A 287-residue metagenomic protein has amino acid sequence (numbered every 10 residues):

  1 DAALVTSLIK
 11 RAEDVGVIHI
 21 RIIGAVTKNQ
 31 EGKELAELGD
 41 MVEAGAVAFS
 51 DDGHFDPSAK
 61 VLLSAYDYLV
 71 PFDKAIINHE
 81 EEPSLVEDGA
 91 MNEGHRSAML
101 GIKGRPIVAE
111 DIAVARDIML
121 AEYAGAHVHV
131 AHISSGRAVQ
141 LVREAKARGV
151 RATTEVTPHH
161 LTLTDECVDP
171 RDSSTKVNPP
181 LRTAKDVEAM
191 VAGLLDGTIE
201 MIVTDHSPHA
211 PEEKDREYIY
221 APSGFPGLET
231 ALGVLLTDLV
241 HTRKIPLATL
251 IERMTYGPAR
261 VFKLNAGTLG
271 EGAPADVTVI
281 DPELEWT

Functional and structural regions predicted by a protein language model:
D1-V15: Metal-associated gating/positioning segment near the N- to mid-region
E13-I18, Y123, A145-R151, T242-K244: Short helix-capping segments at alpha-helix termini
V17-A25: Short beta-strand/loop segments at the ligand-binding rim of alpha/beta enzyme cores
A25-E31: Active-site beta->alpha loop and helix N-cap motifs at the rims of alpha/beta catalytic domains
V26, D52, D281: Conserved residues at the C-terminal ends of beta-strands
K33-I202: Histidine/acidic residue-rich metal-binding segments in metalloenzymes
M99-H127, S174, G193-L195, E200-I202 (+1 more regions): His/Asp/Glu-enriched, well-ordered alpha-helical/loop segment that forms or immediately abuts the divalent-metal
E285-T287: Short, Lys/Arg- and Gly-enriched loop/turn segments at beta-strand edges
